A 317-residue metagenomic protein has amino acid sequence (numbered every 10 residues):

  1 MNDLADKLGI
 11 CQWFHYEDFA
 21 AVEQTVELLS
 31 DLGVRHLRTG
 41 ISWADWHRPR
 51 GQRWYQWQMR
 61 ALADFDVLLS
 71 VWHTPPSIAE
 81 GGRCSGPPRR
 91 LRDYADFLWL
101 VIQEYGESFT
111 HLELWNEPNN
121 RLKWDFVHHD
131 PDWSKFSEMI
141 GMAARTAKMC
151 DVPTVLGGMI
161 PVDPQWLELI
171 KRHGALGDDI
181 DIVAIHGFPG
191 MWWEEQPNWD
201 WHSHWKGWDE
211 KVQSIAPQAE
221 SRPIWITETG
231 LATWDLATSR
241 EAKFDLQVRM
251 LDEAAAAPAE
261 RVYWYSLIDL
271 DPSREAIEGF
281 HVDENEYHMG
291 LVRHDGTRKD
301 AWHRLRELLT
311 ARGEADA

Functional and structural regions predicted by a protein language model:
M1-S42: Boundary/entry segment of secreted carbohydrate-active catalytic domains
A5-G9, R35-R38, D66-L68, F109-E113 (+4 more regions): Structural preference for beta-strand elements that scaffold enzyme active sites
C11, L114, E138-E168, P217-W234 (+1 more regions): Aromatic-lined carbohydrate-recognition surfaces of secreted/lumenal glycan-active proteins
A21-V26, P161-D178, Q213: Distinct, well-ordered alpha-helical segments
V26-P164, K171: Substrate-binding cleft and catalytic face of glycoside hydrolase catalytic domains, especially the flexible beta-alpha
P49, D178, I182-A237, A255 (+1 more regions): Glycoside hydrolase catalytic-domain groove-lining segments
L68, P118, A242, E253 (+2 more regions): Aromatic-rich peripheral "rim/lid" segments of glycoside hydrolase catalytic domains that contact and position glycan
W99-T110, K171-A184, M250-R261: Structural recognition of alpha->loop->beta junctions
